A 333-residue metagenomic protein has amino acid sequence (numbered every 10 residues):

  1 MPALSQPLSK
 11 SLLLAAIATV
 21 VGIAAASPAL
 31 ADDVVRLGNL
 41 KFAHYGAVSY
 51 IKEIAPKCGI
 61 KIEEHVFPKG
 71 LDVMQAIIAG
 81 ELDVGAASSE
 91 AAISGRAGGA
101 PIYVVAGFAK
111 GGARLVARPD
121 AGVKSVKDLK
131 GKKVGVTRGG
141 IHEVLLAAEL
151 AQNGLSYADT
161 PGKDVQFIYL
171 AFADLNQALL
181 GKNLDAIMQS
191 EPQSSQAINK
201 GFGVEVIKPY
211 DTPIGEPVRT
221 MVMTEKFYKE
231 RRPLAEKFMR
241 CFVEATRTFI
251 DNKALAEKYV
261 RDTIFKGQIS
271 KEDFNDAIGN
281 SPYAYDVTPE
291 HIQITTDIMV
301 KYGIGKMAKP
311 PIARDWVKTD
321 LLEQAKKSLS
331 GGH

Functional and structural regions predicted by a protein language model:
M1-A16: Bacterial N-terminal signal peptides that target proteins for export
I23-A31: Sec/Tat signal peptide C-region and signal peptidase I cleavage site
D32-Y169, G181, D185-E191, F202-K208 (+1 more regions): Short, glycine-/small- and polar/acidic-enriched structural segments that line small-molecule recognition paths
Y45-K52, M74, S89-A92, V126 (+10 more regions): Extracytoplasmic/secreted envelope proteins and their assembly/folding machinery, especially bacterial periplasmic
K57-G59, D211-P213, S281-T288: Short, solvent-exposed loop/beta-turn-alpha elements that line the ligand-binding surface or hinge of extracytoplasmic
S89-A91, P161-D164, I168, A173-D262: Pocket-lining segment of extracytoplasmic ligand-binding domains
K229-A308: Secondary-structure end/capping motifs
V300-H333: Conserved C-terminal helix/tail region of periplasmic/extracytoplasmic solute-binding proteins
